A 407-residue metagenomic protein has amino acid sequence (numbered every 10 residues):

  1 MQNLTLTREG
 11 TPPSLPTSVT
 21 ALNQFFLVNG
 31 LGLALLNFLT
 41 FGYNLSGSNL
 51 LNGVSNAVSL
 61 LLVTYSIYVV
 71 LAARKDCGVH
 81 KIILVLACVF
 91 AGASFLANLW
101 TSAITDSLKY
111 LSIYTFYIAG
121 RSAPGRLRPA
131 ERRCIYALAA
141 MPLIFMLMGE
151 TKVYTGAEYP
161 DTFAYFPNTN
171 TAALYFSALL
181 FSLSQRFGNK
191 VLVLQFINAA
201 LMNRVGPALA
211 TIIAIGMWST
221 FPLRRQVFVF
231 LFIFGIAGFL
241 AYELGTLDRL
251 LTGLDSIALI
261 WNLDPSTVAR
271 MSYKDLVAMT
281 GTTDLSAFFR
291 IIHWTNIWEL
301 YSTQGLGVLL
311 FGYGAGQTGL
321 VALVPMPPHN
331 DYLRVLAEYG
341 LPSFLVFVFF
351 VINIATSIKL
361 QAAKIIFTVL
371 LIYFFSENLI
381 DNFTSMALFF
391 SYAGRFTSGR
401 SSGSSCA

Functional and structural regions predicted by a protein language model:
M1-G92, Q185-R186, S398-A407: Transmembrane signal-anchor hairpin modules in multi-pass inner-membrane enzymes, especially those that act on
S18-L22, L71-I82, S184-K190, L223-V227 (+1 more regions): Membrane-interface helix-loop-helix junctions at transmembrane boundaries of multi-pass membrane enzymes, predominantly
N56-L62, V79-A123: Aromatic-anchored transmembrane helix interface
S122-T155, Y165-F221: Alpha-helical transmembrane segments of multi-pass inner-membrane proteins
L180-I260, K359-A362, T368, T397-S398: Hydrophobic alpha-helical segments of polytopic membrane proteins
Y242-I292: Flexible juxtamembrane loops connecting transmembrane helices in multi-pass membrane enzymes that build or modify
L276-Y339: Long extracytoplasmic/lumenal interhelical loops at the membrane interface of multi-pass membrane proteins
V335-L371, S398-C406: Hydrophobic transmembrane alpha-helices and their immediate junctions
